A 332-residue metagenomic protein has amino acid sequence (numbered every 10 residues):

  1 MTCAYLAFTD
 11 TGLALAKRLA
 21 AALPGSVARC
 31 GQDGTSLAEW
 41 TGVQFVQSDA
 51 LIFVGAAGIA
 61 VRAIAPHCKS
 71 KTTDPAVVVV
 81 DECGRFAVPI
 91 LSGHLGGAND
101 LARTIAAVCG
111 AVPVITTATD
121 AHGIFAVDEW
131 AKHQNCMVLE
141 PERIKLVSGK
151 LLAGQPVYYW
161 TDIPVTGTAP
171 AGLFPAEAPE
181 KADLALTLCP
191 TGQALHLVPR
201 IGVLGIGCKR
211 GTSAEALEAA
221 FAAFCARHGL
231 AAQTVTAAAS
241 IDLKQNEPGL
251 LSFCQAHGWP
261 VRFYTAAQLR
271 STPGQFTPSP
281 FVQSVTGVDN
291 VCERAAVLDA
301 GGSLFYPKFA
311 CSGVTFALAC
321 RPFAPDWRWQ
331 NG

Functional and structural regions predicted by a protein language model:
M1-R29, P307, S312, A319 (+1 more regions): N-terminal basic/disordered segments at the start of proteins
T2-L15, P24-A65, S252, Q268-T286 (+1 more regions): Class I S-adenosyl-L-methionine
G12-R18, G34-S36, Q44-N99, T104-V108 (+5 more regions): Conserved mixed alpha/beta catalytic, RNA-binding, or beta-rich assembly cores of soluble enzyme, regulatory
L23, C109, A256-H257: Short, structured coil segments at secondary-structure junctions
A107-V108, E140-S148, T286-D299: Short, basic, helix/turn surface patches
P199-L204, A220, V288-G332: Terminal alpha-helical anchor/extension segments at protein ends
A237, I241-A296, A300-L304, A310-V314: C-terminal non-catalytic interaction/assembly regions of soluble proteins
